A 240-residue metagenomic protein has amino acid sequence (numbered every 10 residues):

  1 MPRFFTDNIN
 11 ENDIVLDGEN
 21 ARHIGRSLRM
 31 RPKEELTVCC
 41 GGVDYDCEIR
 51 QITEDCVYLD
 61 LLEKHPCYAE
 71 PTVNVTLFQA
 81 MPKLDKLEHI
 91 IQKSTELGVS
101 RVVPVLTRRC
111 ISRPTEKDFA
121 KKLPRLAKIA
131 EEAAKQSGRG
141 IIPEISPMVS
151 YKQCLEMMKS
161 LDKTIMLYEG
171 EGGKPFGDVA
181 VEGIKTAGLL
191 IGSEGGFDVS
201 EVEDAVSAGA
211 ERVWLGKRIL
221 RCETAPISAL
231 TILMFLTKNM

Functional and structural regions predicted by a protein language model:
M1-P66, F119: N-terminal positively charged helical leader segments and presequences
I24, L87-I90, E201: Hydrophobic side chains in well-ordered alpha-helices
L36, D60, P66-F78, A180-K185: Mobile, glycine- and charge-enriched loop segments and immediately flanking short secondary-structure elements within
L36, I142-S146, R212: Generic structural signal for residues in well-ordered beta-strands
Y68-I165: RNA substrate-binding interface of SAM-dependent RNA methyltransferases
K159-E201, A210-K217: Active-site/ligand-binding-proximal alpha/beta "capping" segment
V199-M240: Structured adenosyl-cofactor binding patch, chiefly the S-adenosyl-L-methionine
